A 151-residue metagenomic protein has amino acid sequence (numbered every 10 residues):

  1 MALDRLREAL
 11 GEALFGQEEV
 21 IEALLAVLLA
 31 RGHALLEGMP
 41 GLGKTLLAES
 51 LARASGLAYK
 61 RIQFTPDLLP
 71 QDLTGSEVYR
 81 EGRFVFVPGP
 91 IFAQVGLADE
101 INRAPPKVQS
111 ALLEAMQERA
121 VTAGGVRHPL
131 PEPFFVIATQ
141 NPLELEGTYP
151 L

Functional and structural regions predicted by a protein language model:
M1-L42: Pre-Walker A (pre-P-loop) alpha-helix and adjacent loop at the N terminus of AAA/AAA+ ATPase modules, a conserved
E22, L29-R31, L42, S55 (+4 more regions): Short loop/turn elements that form and flank the Walker-type P-loop nucleotide-binding site in RecA-like NTPase cores
E22-A26, Y79-A98: Conserved alpha-helical scaffold flanking the Walker A/P-loop in AAA+ ATPase domains
L25-P66, Y79: Walker A/P-loop
G38, D99-E100, A111: Walker B catalytic acidic pair
M39, L73, T139: P-loop (Walker A) phosphate-binding loop of NTP-binding proteins
P70, T74, T148-L151: Conserved AAA+ ATPase core "coupling" helix
R80-G82, F86, E100-V108, M116-L151: Canonical AAA+ ATPase core
